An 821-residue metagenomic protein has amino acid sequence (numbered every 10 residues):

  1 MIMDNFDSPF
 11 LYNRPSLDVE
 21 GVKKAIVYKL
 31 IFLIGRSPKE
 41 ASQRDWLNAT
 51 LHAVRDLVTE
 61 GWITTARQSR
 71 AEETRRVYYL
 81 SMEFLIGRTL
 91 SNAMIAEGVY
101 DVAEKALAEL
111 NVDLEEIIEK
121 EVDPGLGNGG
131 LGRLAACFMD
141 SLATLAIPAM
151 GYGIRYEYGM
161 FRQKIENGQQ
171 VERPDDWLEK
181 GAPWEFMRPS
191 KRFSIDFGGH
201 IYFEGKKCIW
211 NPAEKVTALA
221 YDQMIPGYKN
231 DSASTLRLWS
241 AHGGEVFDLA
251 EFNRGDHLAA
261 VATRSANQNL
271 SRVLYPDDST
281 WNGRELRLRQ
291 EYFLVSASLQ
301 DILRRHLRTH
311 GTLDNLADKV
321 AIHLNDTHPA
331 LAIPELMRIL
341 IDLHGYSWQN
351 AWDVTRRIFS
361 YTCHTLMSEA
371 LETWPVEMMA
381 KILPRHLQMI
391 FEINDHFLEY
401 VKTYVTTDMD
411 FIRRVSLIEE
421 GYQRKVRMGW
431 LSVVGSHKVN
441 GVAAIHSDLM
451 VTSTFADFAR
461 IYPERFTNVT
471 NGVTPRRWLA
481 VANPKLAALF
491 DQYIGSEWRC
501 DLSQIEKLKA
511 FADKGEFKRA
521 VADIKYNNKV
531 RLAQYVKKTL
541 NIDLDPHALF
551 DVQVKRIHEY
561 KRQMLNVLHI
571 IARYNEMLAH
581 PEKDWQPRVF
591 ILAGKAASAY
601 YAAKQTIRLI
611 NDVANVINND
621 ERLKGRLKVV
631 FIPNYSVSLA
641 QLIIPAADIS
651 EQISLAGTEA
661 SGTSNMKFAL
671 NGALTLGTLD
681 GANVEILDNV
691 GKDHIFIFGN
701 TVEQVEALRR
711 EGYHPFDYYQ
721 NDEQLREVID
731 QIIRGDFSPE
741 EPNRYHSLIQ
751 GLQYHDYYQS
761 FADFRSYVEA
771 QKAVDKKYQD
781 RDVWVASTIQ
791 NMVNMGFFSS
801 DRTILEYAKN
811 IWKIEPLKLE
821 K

Functional and structural regions predicted by a protein language model:
I2-K821: A conserved ligand/cofactor-binding region detector
